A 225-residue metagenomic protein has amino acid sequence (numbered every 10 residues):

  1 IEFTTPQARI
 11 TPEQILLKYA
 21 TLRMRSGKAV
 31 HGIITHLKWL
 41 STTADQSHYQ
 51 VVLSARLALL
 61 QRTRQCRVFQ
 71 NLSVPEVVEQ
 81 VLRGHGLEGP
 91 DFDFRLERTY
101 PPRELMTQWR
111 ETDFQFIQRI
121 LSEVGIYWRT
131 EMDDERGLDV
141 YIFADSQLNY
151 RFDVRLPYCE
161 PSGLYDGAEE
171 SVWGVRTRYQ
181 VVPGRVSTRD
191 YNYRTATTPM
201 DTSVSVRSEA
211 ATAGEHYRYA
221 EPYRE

Functional and structural regions predicted by a protein language model:
I1-E225: Amphipathic alpha-helical and helix-coil boundary elements used as assembly and membrane-proximal scaffolds
